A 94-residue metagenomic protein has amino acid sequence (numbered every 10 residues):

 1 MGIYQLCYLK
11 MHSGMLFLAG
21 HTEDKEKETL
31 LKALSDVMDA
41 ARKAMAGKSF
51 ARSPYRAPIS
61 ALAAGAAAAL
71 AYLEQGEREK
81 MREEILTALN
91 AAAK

Functional and structural regions predicted by a protein language model:
M1-K27, L31-L34, L89-A93: Short terminal alpha-helical segments
I3, T29, P54-A61: A generic short alpha-helical patch detector that favors 3-5-residue windows in or near N-terminal regions
Y8-M11, M15, L34, M38-A41 (+5 more regions): Generic L/I/V-rich hydrophobic alpha-helical segments across diverse proteins
H21-K27, A46-P54, Y72-K80: Charged, low-complexity interaction regions
